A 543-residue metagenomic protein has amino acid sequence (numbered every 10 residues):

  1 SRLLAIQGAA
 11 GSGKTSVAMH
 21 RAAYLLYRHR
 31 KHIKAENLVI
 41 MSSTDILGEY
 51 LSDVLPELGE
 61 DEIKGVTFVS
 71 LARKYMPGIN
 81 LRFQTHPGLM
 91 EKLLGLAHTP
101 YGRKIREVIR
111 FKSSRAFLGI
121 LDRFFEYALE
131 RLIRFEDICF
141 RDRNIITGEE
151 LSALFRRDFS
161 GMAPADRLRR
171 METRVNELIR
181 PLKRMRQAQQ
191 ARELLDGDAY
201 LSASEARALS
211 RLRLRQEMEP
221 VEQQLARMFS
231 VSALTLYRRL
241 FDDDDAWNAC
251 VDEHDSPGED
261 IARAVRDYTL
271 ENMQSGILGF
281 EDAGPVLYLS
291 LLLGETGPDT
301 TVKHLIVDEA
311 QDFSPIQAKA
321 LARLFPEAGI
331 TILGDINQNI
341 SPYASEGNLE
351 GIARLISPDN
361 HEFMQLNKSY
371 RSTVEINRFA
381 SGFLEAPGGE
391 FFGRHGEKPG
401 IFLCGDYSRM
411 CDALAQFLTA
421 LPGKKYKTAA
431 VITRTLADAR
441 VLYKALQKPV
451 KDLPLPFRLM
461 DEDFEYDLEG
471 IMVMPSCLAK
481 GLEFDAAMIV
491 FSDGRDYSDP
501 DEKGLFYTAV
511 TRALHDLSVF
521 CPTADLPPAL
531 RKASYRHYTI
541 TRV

Functional and structural regions predicted by a protein language model:
R2-L4: Pre-Walker A (Motif I) flank of P-loop NTPase domains
I6-G8: Hydrophobic anchor at the beta1->P-loop junction of P-loop NTPases
G11: Walker A (P-loop) phosphate-binding loop of P-loop NTPases
T15: Walker A/P-loop
R21-A22: Amphipathic alpha-helical repeat scaffolds
L26-I306, D312-A320, A328: Alpha-helical nucleic-acid-binding subdomain of P-loop helicases immediately C-terminal to the Walker A/P-loop
K31-H32, E36, D45-E49, D53-D61 (+6 more regions): Conserved helicase motor core of SF1/SF2 NTP-dependent helicases
